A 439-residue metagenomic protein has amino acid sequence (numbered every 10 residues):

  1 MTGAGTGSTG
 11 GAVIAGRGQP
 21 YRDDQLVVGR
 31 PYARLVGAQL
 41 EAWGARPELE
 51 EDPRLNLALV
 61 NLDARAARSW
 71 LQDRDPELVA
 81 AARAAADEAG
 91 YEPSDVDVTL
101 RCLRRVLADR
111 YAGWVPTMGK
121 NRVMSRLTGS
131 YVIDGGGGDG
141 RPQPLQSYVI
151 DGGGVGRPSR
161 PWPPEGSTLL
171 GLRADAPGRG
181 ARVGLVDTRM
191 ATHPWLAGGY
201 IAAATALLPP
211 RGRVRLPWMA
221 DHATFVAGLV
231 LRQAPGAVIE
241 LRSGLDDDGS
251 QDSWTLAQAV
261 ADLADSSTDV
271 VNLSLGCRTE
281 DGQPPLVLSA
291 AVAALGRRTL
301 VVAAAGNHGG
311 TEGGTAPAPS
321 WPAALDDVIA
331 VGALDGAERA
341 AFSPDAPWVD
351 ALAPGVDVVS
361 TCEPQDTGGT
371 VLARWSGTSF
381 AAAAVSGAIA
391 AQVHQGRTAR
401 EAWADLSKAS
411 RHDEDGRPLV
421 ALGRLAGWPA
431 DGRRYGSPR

Functional and structural regions predicted by a protein language model:
G3-V28, R34, A38-R160: Autoinhibitory propeptides
N121, S243, N272-G276, V302-A305 (+2 more regions): A cross-family glycoside hydrolase active-site/sugar-binding cleft signature
V123, R189-A191, G276-R278, G306-G310 (+2 more regions): Catalytic metal-binding/acid-base residues of hydrolase active sites
G137-D139, Y148-V238, Q258-S266, V270-S274 (+3 more regions): Active-site core segment of subtilase-fold serine proteases
R173-R179, G228-R232, S250-N272, G282-V302 (+3 more regions): Mature extracellular/periplasmic domains of secretome proteins
D187-M190, W195, S320-H394: Extracellular S/T/G-rich loop segment that most often corresponds to the catalytic His/Ser-adjacent loop
V230-T255, V271, R397-S410: Short helix-loop-beta-strand segments that form the rim/entrance of peptidase-like active sites
A264, T268-L275, L286, T299 (+1 more regions): C-terminal subdomain of the subtilisin-like protease fold in secreted/lumenal serine endopeptidases
